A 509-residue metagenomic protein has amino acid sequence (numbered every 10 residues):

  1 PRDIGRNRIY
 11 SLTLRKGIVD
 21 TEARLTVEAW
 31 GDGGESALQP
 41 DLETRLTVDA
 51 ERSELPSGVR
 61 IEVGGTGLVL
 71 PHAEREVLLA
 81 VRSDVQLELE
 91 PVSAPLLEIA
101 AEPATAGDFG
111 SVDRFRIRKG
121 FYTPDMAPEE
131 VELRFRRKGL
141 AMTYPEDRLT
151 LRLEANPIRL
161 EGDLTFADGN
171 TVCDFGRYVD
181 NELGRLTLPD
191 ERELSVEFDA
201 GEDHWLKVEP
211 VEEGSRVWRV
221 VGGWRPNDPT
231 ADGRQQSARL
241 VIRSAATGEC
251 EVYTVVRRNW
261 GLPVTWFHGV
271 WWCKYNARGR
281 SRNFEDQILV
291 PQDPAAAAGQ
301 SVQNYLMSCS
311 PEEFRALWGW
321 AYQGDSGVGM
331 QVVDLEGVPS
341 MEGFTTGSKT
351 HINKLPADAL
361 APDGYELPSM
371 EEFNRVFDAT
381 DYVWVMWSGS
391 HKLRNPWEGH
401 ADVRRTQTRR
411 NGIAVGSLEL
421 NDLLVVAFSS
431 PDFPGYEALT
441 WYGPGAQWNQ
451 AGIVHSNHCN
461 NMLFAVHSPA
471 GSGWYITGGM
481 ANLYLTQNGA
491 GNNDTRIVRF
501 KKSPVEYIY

Functional and structural regions predicted by a protein language model:
P1-E209, W260-L262, I497, K502-Y509: Extracytoplasmic cysteine-anchoring/structural motifs
P1-R6, L12-L14, I18, R136-M142 (+4 more regions): Ser/Thr/Pro-rich, low-complexity mucin-like regions that serve as glycosylated stalks/linkers or repetitive adhesive
R8-T13, L78, R114-R118, E132-R134 (+12 more regions): Ordered hydrophobic segments in well-structured contexts
W30-D32, P95-E98, W205, W272 (+7 more regions): Tryptophan-centered motif/residue detector
F109-V112, V217-P226, T380-S390: Extended, highly charged accessory segments
R159-E191, D199-D203, E209-A295, N488-G489 (+1 more regions): N-terminal module-boundary/linker segments of secreted carbohydrate-active enzymes
R225, G261, F267-V270, K274-W387 (+1 more regions): Short aromatic-cysteine micro-motif
G279, D363-Y509: C-terminal, surface-exposed recognition/capping segments
